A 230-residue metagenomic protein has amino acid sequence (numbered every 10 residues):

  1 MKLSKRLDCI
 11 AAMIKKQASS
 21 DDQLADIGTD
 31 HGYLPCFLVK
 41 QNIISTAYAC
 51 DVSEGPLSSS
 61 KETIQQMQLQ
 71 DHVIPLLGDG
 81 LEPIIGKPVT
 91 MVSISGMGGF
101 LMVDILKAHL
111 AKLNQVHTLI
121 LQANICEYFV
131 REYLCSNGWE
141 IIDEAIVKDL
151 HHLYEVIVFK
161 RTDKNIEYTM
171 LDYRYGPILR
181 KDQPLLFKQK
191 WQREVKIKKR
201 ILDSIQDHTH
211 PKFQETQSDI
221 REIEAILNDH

Functional and structural regions predicted by a protein language model:
M1-S19, C36: S-adenosyl-L-methionine
L3-D8, E82, F100-H230: Class I S-adenosyl-L-methionine
S20-D30: Conserved class I S-adenosyl-L-methionine
H31-I44: Conserved SAM-binding loop of SAM-dependent methyltransferases across substrates and taxa, primarily the Class I
T46-D51: Conserved SAM-binding motif I beta-strand of class I
S53-G55: Conserved SAM/SAH-binding beta-strand->alpha-helix loop
S58-K87: S-adenosyl-L-methionine
P88-G96: Short SAM/SAH-binding signature in class I
